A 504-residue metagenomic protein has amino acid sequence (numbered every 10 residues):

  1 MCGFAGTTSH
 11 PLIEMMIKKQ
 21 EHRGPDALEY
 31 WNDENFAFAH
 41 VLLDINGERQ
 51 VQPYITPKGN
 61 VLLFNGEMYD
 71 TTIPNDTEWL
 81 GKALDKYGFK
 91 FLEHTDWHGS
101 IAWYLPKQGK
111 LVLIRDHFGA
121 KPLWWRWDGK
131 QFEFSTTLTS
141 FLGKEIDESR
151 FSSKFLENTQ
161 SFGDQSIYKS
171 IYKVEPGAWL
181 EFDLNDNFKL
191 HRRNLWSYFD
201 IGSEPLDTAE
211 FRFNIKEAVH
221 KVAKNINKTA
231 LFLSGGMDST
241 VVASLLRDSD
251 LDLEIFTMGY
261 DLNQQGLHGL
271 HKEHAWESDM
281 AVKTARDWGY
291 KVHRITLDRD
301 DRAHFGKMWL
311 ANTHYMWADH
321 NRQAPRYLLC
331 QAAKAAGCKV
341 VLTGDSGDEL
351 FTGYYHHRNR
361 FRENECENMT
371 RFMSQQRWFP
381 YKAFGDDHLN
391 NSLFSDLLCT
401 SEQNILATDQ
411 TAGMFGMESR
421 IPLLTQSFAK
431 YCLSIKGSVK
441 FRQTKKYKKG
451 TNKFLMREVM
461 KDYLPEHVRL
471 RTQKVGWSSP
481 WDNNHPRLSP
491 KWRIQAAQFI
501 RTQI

Functional and structural regions predicted by a protein language model:
M1-F4, G143, S170-E175, Q331 (+2 more regions): Adenosyl-5′-phosphate
M1-R299, A303, K307-A311, E458 (+3 more regions): Cysteine-centered catalytic environments shared across enzyme families
D76, T95, E148, D207-I215 (+9 more regions): Hydrophobic (often cysteine-bearing) scaffold residues that line and stabilize catalytic clefts of nucleotide/cofactor
G81-K82, T240-S244, Y327-Q331, T352 (+1 more regions): Short, hydrophobic alpha-helix immediately C-terminal to the catalytic nucleophile
W97-G99, N225-A230, R294-G353, W378-S419: Conserved adenosine/adenylate-binding substructure
G235-G236, T343-S346, N452: Glycine-rich beta-strand-to-loop/alpha-helix junction loops that act as flexible
L246-D250, R358, K436: Active-site catalytic pocket residues across diverse enzymes, especially alpha/beta-hydrolases
F351-R377: A mobile, often basic/glycine-rich helix-loop segment that functions as the active-site lid/recognition loop
